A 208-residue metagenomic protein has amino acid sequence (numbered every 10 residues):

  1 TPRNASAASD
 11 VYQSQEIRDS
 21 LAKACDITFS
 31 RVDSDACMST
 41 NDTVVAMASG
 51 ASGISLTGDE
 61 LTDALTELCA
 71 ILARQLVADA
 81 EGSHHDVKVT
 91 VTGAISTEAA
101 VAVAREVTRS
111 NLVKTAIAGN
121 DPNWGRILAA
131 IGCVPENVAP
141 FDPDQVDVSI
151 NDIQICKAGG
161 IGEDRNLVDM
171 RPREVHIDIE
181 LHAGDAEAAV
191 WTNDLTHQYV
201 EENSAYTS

Functional and structural regions predicted by a protein language model:
T1-Y12: Single conserved hydrophobic/aromatic residue that forms the stacking wall/gate of nucleotide- or nucleobase-binding
S9, D42-A51, V89-V91, R105 (+2 more regions): Short beta-strand elements
Q13-R18, I54-G58, P140-F141: Phosphate-handling active-site elements
E16, D33-S39, T57-A64: Short, contiguous, pocket-lining structural segments that sit at or immediately flank catalytic/ligand-binding sites
D19-S30: Conserved alpha/beta core surface patches that mediate binding of polyanionic ligands
F29-N41, I71-K88, V113-D121, V138-D147 (+1 more regions): Flexible, glycine/charged-enriched surface loops at secondary-structure junctions
V45-G119: A glycine- and small/hydrophobic-rich beta-loop-beta segment that serves as a flexible "lid/hinge" or phosphate-binding
A102, R109-S208: Internal helix-turn-beta structural module
